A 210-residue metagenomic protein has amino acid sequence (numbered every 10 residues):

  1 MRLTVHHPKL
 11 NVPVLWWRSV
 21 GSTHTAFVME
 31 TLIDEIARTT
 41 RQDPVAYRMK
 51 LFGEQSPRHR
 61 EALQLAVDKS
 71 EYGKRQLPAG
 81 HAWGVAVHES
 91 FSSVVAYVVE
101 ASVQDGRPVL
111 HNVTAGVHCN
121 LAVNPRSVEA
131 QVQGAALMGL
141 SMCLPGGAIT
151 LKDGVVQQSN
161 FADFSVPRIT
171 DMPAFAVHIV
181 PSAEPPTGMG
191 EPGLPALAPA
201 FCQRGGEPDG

Functional and structural regions predicted by a protein language model:
M1-S92, S102-G210: C-terminal catalytic domains of large/alpha subunits in multi-subunit enzymes
Y97-A101: Short beta-strand scaffold segments in enzyme catalytic cores
